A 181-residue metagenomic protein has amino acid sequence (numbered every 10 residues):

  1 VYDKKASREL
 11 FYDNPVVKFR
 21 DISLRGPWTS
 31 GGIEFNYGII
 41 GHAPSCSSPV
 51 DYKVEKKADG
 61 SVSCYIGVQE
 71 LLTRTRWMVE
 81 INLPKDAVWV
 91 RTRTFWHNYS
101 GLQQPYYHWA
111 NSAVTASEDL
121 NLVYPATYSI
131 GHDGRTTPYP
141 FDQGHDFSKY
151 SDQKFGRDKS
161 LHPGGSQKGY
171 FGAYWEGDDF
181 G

Functional and structural regions predicted by a protein language model:
Y2-F11, P15-K18, V88, Y99-G181: A contiguous, surface-exposed recognition patch within enzymatic or periplasmic domains that forms
S7-Y37: Non-heme Fe(II)-dependent double-stranded beta-helix
P27, G32-I33, I39-H42, S61 (+4 more regions): Intrinsically disordered, low-complexity regions
W28-W89, E118: Extended, loop-rich substrate-binding clefts of extracytoplasmic carbohydrate-active enzymes
W77-V79, T92, P105-H108: A short secondary-structure junction signal
